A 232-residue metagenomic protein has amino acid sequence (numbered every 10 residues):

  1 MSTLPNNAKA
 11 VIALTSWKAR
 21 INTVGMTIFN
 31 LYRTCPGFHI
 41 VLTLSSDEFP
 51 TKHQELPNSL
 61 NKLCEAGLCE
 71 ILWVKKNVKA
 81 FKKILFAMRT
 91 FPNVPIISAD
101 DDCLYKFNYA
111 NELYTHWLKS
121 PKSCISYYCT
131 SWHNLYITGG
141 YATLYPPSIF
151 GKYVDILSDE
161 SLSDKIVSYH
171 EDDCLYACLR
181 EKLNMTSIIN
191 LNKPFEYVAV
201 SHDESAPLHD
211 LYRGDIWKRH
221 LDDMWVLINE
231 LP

Functional and structural regions predicted by a protein language model:
M1-K18, N22-T27, V154-P232: C-terminal catalytic/acceptor-binding lobe
A8-V11, Y32-L42, G67-E70, V94: Short loop->beta transition adjacent to catalytic acidic/histidine clusters or analogous donor-positioning motifs
L14-S16, L44-S46, S126: Short beta-strand/turn micro-motifs composed of small residues that flank or help shape donor/cofactor-binding pockets
T27-F38, S46-D47, K62: Short, acidic, metal-binding catalytic loop of nucleotide-sugar glycosyltransferases
T43-V94: Active-site-proximal specificity loops/subdomain of glycosyltransferases
N93-L104: Short beta-strand-to-loop acidic/aromatic patch adjacent to the donor-nucleotide binding site
F107-S131: Conserved donor-nucleotide/metal-binding helix-loop-beta segment in metal-dependent transferases, i.e., the alpha-helix
I137-S158: Conserved nucleotide-sugar donor-binding and metal-coordinating catalytic region shared by glycosyltransferases
